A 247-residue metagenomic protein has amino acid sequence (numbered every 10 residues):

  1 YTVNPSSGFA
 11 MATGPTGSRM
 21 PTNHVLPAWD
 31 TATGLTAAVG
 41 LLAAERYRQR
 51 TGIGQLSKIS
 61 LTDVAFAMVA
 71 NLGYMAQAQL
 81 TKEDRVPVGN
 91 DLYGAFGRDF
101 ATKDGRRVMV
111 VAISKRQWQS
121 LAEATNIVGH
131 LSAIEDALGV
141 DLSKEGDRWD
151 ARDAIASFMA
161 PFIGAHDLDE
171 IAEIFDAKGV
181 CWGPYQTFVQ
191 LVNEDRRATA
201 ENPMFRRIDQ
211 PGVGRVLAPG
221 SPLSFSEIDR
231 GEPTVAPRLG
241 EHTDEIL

Functional and structural regions predicted by a protein language model:
Y1-I113, S120: Active-site-adjacent "lid/gating" segments in soluble enzymes
A32-V39, K115-Q119, D153, D169 (+1 more regions): A structural signal for well-ordered alpha-helical segments within the folded catalytic domains of diverse enzymes
A76-P87, T125, I134-E135, E194-Q210: Short, surface-exposed loop/helix-turn segments at secondary-structure junctions that function as lids/hinges flanking
D84-L92, R98-D99, D150, V213-V216 (+1 more regions): Short Gly/Pro-enriched turn/cap motifs at secondary-structure boundaries
F96-K178, W182: Aromatic-enriched alpha-helical interface/lid elements that frame and gate functional surfaces
L138, D176-T199: Conserved PLP cofactor-binding pocket of PLP-dependent enzymes
D209-L247: Flexible, small-/acidic-enriched active-site or ligand-binding loops
